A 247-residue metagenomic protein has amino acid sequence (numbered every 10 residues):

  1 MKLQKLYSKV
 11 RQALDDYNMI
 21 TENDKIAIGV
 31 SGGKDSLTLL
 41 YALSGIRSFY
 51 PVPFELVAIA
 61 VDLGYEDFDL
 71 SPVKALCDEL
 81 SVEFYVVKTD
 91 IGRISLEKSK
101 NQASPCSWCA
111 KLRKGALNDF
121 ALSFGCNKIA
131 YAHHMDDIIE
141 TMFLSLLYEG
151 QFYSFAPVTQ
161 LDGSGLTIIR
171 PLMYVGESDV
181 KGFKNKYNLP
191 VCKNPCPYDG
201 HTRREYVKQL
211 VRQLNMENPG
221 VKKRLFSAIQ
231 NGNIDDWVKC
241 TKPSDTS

Functional and structural regions predicted by a protein language model:
M1-M142, Y148-Q151, S178-K186: ATP-dependent adenylation/nucleotidyltransferase module used to activate substrates
L3, A110, G200-R203, V207 (+2 more regions): Generic structural signal for well-ordered, non-membrane alpha-helical segments in soluble metabolic enzymes
Y17, I46, Y50, L214-E217 (+2 more regions): Solvent-exposed amphipathic alpha-helical surface segments
L56, D137-M216: Catalytic subdomain that performs nucleotidyl-dependent activation
L63-Y65, I91-R93, T159-D162, V175 (+2 more regions): Residue-level detector of flexible, active-site-proximal loop/helix-junction positions within diverse enzyme catalytic
S95-K98, R203-R204, I234-D235: Short, solvent-exposed polar/charged micro-motifs at secondary-structure junctions
C109-A121, V158-S164, V211, N215-Q230: Short, basic, helix/turn surface patches
G220-S247: A short, charged, Gly/Pro-tolerant segment at domain boundaries
